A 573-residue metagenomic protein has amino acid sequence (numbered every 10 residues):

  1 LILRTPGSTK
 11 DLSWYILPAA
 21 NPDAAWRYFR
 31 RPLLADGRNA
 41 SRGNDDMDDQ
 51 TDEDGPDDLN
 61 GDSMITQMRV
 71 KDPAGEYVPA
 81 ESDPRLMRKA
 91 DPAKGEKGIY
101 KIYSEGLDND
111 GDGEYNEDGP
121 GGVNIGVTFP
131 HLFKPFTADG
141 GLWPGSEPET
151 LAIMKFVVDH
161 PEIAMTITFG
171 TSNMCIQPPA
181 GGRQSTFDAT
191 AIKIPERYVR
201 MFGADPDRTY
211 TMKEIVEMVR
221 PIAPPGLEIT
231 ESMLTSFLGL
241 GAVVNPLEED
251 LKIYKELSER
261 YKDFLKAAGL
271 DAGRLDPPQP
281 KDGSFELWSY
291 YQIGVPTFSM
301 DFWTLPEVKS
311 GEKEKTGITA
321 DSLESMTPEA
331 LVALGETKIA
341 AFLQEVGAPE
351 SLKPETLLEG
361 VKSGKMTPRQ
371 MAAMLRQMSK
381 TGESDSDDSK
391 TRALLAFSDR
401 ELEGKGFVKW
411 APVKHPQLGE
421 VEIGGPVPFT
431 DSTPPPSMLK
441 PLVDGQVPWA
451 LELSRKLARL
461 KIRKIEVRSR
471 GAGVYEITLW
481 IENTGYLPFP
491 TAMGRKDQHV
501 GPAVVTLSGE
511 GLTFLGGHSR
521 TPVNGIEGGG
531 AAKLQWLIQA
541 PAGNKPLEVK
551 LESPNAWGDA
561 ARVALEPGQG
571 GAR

Functional and structural regions predicted by a protein language model:
L1, S13-A19, D23, D118-R470 (+3 more regions): Metallocarboxypeptidase
S13-F136, G181-T190, P195, L287-Y290: Surface-exposed loop and adjacent secondary-structure segments within mature catalytic domains
I481-K496: Short amphipathic, basic-aromatic surface patches that mediate peripheral association with negatively charged
G494-G509: Extended low-complexity, serine/threonine- and proline-enriched intrinsically disordered segments
P522-G530: Short proline/glycine- and polar residue-rich coil/turn motifs
L534-A542: Short, hydrophobic beta-strand segments
N544-P554: Short, aromatic- and glycine-rich surface loops/edge beta-strands on solvent-exposed regions
W557-G568: Edge beta-strands of extracellular beta-sandwich domains
